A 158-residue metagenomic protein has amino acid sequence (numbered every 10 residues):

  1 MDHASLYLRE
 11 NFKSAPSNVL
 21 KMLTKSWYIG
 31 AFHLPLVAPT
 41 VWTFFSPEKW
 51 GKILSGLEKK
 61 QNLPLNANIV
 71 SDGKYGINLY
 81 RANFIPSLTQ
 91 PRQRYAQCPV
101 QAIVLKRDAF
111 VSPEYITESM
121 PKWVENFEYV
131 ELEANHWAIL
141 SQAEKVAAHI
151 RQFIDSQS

Functional and structural regions predicted by a protein language model:
M1-N126: Flexible "cap/lid" subdomain of the alpha/beta-hydrolase fold that forms the substrate-access gate
E10, I116, S141-E144, I150: Short, function-defining helix-loop hinge/capping sites that tune catalysis or transport
Y95, P99, I139-Q142, F153: A sequence-level detector of short, solvent-exposed, charge-rich linear segments
V130, A134-A147: Catalytic histidine-centered segment of alpha/beta-hydrolase-like enzymes
H149-Q157: C-terminal alpha-helix
